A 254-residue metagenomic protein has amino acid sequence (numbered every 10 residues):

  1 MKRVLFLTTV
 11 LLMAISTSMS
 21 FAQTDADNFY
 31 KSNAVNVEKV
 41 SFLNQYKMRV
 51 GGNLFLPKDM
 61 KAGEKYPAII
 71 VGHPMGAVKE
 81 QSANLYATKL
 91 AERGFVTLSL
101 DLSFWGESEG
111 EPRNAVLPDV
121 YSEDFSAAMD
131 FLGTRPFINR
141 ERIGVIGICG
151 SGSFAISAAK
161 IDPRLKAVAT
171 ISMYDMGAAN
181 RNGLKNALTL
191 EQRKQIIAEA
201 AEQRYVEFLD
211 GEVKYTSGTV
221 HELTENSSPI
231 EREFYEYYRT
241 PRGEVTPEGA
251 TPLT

Functional and structural regions predicted by a protein language model:
T24-E64: N-terminal cap/lid segment of alpha/beta-hydrolase-fold proteins
G63-P74: Short beta-strand element of the alpha/beta-hydrolase
G76-T88, L102: The serine-hydrolase catalytic nucleophile loop
K89-E109: Conserved alpha/beta-hydrolase
A115-P136: Alpha/beta-hydrolase active-site loop
P136-C149: Alpha/beta-hydrolase fold nucleophile elbow
G147-S157: Glycine-rich nucleophile elbow surrounding the catalytic serine of serine-hydrolase chemistry
I156-T240: Alpha/beta-hydrolase-fold enzymes
